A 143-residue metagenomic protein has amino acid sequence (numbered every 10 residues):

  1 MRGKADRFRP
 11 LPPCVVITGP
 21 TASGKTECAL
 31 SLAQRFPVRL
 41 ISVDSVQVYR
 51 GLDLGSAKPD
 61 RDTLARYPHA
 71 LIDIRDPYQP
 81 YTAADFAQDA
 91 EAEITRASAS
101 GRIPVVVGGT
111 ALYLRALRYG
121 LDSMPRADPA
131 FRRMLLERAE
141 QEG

Functional and structural regions predicted by a protein language model:
M1-G143: Phosphate/pyrophosphate-binding catalytic cores of soluble transferases and nucleic-acid-acting enzymes
